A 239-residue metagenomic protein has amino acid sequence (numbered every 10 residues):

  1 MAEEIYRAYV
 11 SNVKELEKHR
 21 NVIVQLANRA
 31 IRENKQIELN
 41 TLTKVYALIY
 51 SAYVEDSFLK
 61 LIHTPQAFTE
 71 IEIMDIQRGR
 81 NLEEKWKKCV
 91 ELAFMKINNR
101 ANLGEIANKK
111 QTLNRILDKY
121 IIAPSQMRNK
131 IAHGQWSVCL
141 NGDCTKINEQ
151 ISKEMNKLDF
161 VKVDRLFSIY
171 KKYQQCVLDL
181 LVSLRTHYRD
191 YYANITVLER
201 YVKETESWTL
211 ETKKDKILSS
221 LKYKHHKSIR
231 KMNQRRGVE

Functional and structural regions predicted by a protein language model:
M1-K44, L48: Charged alpha-helical initiation segments
A2-S11, K119, Q135-E239: Polyanionic, low-complexity intrinsically disordered segments
E15, V22, I49, Y53 (+3 more regions): Charged, amphipathic alpha-helical oligomerization/scaffolding segments
N28-K35, I62, Q66, W136 (+1 more regions): Short, flexible helix-adjacent loops and helix caps
L39-P65: Short, hydrophobic, well-ordered secondary-structure elements
A47-E55, K85-L92, L158-Y173: A short, hydrophobic secondary-structure junction motif
Q66-I151: Flexible secondary-structure boundary motifs
